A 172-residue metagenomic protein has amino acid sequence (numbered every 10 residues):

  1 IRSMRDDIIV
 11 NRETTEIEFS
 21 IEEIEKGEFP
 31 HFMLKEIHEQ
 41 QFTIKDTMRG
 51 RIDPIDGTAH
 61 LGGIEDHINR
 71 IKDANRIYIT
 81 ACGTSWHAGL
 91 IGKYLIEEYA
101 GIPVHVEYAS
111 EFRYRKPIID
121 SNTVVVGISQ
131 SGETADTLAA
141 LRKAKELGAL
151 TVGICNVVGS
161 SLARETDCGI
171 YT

Functional and structural regions predicted by a protein language model:
I1-N75, S85, Y94-Y99, F112-I118: N-terminal segments that mediate ammonia production and transfer in glutamine-dependent amidotransferase systems
N69-T172: Glycine-rich phosphate-binding loops that contact phosphosugars or nucleotide phosphates
